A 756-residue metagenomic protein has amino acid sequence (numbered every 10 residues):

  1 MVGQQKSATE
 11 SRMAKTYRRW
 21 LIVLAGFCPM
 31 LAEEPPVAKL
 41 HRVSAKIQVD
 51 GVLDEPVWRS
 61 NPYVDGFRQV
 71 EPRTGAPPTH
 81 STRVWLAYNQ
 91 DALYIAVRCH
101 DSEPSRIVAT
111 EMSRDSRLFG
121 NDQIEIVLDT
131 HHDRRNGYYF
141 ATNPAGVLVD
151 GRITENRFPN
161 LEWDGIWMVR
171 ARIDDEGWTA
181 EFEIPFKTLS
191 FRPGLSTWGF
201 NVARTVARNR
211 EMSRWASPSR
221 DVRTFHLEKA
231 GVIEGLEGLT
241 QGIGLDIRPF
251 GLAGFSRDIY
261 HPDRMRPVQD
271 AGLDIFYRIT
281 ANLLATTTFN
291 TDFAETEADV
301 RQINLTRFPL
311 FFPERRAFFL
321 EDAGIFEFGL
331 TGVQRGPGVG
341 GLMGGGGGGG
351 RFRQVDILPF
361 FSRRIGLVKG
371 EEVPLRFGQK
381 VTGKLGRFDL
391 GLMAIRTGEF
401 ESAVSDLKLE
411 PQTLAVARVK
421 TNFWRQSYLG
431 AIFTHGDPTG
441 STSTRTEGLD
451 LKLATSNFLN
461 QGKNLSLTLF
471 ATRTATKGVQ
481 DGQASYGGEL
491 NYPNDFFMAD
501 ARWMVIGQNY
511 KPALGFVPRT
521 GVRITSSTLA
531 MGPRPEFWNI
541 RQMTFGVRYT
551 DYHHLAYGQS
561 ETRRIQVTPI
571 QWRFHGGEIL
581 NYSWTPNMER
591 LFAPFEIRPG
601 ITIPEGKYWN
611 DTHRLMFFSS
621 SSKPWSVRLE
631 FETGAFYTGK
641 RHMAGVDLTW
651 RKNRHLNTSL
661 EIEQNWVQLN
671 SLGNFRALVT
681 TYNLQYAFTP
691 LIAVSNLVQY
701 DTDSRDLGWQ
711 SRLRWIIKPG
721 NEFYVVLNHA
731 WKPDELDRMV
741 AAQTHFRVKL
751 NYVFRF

Functional and structural regions predicted by a protein language model:
S7-L21: Bacterial N-terminal signal peptides that target proteins for export
I22-A32: Hydrophobic h-region of N-terminal signal peptides that target proteins for export in Gram-negative bacteria
A32-N422, G430-A431, S441: Structural preference for beta-rich elements and adjacent junctions enriched in aromatics
M112, S217, R301-T306, L449 (+3 more regions): Short secondary-structure boundary/capping segments
W163-D164, A230-V232, S256-I259, P359-I365 (+8 more regions): Extracytoplasmic loops and strand-loop junctions of Gram-negative outer membrane beta-barrel proteins
S217-T240, G398-N460, I579-E632, M643 (+1 more regions): Outer-membrane beta-barrel transmembrane domain signature of Gram-negative proteins, especially the mid-to-C-terminal
T240-T286, L390, L414-A475, M543-V547 (+7 more regions): Surface-exposed extracellular loop regions of Gram-negative outer-membrane beta-barrel proteins
P374, G462-F756: Exposed, low-structure sequence patches enriched in small/polar residues
